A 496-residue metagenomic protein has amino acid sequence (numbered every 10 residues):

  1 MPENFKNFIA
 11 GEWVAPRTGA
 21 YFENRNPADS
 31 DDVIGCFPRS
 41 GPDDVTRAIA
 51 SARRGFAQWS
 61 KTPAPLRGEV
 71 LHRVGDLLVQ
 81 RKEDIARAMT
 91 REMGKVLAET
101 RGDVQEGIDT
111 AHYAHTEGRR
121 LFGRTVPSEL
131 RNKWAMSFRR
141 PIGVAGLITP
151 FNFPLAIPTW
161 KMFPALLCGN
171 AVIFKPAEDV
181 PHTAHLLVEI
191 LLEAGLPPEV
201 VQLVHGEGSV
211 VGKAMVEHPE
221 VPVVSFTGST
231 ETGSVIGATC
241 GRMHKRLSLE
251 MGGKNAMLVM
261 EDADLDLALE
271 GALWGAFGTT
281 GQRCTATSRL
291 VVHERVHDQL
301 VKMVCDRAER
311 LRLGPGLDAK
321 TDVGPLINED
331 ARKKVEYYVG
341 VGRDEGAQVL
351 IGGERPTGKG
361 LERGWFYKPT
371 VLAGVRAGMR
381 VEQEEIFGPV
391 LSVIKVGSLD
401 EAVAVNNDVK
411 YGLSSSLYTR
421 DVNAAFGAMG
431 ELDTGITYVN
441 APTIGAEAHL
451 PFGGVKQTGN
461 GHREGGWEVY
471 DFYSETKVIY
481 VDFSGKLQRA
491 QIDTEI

Functional and structural regions predicted by a protein language model:
M1-D29: Hydrophobic face of amphipathic alpha-helices that form TPR/SEL1-like repeat modules and related alpha-solenoid
S30-G35, V221, L258, R312 (+3 more regions): Conserved C-terminal structural/oligomerization subdomain of aldehyde/semialdehyde dehydrogenase
S30-L121, N132: Glycine-rich loop-to-alpha-helix module at the N-terminal edge of alpha/beta enzyme cores
D31, R67, M89, A111 (+9 more regions): Residue-level signal for inorganic ion chemistry
I34-S40, G55-K61, L147, M257-M260 (+5 more regions): Short, well-ordered beta-strand elements within core beta-sheets of diverse protein domains
R54-K61, D76-E83, G94, T116-R120 (+10 more regions): Generic secondary-structure signature for well-ordered alpha-helical cores
V79, G123-L267, K320, V396: Rossmann-like NAD(P) dinucleotide-binding subdomain of oxidoreductase/dehydrogenase enzymes
V223, E231-R376, L399-D400, V439 (+2 more regions): ALDH superfamily catalytic-core signature
